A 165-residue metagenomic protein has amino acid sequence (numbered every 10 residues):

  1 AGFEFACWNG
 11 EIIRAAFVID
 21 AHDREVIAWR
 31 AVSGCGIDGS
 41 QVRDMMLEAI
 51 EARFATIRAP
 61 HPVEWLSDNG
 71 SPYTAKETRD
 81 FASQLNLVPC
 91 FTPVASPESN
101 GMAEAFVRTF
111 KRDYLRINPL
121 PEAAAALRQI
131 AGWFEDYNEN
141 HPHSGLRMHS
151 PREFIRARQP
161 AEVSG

Functional and structural regions predicted by a protein language model:
A1, V18, R24, M46 (+8 more regions): Mobile genetic element proteins and their domesticated derivatives, centered on retroelements and DNA transposons
A1-A28: An active-site-proximal beta-strand-loop segment
E4-F5, H22, I50-F54, V63: Secondary-structure boundary/capping micro-motif
E11, I19, R30-R58: Active-site beta-loop-alpha junctions of metal-dependent nucleic acid enzymes, especially the RNase H-like/DDE
A31, P62-N69, Q84-M102, N118-A123: RNase H-like polynucleotidyl transferase catalytic core
I57-T74, P97, H149-R152: Acidic/histidine-rich, metal-coordinating catalytic segments
S83-L87, T109-G165: C-terminal domain-tail junction helix/linker
